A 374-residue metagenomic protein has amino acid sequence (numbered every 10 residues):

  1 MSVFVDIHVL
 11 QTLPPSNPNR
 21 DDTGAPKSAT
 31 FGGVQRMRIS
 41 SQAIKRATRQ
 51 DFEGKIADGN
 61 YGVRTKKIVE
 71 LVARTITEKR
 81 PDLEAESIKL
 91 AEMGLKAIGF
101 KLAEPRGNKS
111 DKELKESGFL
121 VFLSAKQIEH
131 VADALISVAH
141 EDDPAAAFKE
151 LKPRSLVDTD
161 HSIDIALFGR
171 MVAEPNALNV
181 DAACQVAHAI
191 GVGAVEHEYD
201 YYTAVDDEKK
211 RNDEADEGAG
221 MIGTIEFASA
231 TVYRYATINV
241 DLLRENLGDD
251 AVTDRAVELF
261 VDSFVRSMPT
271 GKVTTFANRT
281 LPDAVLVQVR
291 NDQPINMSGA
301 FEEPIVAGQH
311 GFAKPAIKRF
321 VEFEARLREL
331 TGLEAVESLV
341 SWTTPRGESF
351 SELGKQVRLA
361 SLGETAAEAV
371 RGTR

Functional and structural regions predicted by a protein language model:
M1-R38, Q42-R374: Basic polyanion-binding and macromolecular-assembly surfaces
